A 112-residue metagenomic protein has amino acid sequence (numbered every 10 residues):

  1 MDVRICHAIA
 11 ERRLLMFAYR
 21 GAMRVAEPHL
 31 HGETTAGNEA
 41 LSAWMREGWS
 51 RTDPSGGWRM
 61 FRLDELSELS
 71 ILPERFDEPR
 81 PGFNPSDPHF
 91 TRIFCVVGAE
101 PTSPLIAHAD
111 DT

Functional and structural regions predicted by a protein language model:
M1-T112: Core beta-strand-centered patch of the WYL/Sm-like small regulatory domain
